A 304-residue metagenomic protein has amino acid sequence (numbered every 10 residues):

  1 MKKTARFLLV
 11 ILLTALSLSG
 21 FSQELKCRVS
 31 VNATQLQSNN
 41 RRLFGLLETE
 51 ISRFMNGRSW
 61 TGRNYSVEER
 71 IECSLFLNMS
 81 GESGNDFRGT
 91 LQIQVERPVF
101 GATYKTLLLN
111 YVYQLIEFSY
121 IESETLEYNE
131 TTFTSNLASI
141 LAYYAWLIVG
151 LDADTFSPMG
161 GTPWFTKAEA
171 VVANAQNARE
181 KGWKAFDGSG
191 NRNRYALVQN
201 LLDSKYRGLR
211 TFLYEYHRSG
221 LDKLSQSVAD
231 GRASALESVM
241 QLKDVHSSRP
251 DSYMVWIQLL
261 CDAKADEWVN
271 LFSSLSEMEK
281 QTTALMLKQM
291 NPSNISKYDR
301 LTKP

Functional and structural regions predicted by a protein language model:
M1-L9: Bacterial N-terminal signal peptides that target proteins for export
L18-S22: Sec/Tat signal peptide C-region and signal peptidase I cleavage site
Q23-R88, V99-G101: Start-of-domain marker
S30, Y214-P304: A cross-kingdom marker for long, charged
T34-R41, E127-S135, R249-D251: Second-shell loop/turn segments in exported
S52-W60, W146, G150-D154, V269 (+1 more regions): Sec-exported extracytoplasmic/periplasmic mature domains
R88-Q199: Acidic/His-rich structured neighborhood in mature extracellular/periplasmic domains
G160-Y253: Flexible, glycine-rich surface segments
